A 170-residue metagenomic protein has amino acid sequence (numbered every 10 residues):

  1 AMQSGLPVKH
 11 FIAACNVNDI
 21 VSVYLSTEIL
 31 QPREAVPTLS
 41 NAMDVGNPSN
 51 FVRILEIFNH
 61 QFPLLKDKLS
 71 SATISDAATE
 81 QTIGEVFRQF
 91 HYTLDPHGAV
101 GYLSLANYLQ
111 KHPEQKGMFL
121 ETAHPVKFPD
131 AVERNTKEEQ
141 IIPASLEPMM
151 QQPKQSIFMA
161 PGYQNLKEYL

Functional and structural regions predicted by a protein language model:
A1-L170: PLP-dependent amino-acid enzyme catalytic core
